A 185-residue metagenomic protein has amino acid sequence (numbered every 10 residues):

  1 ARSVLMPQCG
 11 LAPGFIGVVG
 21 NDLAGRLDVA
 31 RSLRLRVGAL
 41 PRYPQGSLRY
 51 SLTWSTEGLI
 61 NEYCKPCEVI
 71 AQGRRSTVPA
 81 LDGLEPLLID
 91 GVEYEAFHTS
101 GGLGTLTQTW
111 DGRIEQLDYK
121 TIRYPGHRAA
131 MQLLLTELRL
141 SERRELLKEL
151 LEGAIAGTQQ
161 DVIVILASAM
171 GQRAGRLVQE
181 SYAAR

Functional and structural regions predicted by a protein language model:
A1-Q45: A contiguous active-site-proximal alpha/beta segment in oxidoreductase catalytic domains
R26-R185: C-terminal catalytic/substrate-binding lobe primarily of soluble NAD(P)-dependent oxidoreductases
